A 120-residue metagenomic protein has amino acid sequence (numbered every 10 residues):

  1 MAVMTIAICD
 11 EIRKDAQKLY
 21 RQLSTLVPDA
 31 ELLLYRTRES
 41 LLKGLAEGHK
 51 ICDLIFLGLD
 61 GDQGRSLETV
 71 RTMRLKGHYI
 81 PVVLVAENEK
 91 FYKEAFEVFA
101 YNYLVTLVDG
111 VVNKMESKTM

Functional and structural regions predicted by a protein language model:
V3-K14, L19-L23, I55: Conserved acidic segment of CheY-like receiver
Q17, K43, K93: Alpha-helical elements of the RecA-like P-loop NTPase motor core of helicases
L23-S24, L45: Conserved hydrophobic residues forming the short capping helix/wall of the S-adenosyl-L-methionine
L32-L33, Y103: Generic structural signal for residues in well-ordered beta-strands
R36-L54: Acidic, metal-coordinating helix/loop segments flanking the phosphotransfer/catalytic sites of two-component signaling
C52-M120: CheY-like receiver
